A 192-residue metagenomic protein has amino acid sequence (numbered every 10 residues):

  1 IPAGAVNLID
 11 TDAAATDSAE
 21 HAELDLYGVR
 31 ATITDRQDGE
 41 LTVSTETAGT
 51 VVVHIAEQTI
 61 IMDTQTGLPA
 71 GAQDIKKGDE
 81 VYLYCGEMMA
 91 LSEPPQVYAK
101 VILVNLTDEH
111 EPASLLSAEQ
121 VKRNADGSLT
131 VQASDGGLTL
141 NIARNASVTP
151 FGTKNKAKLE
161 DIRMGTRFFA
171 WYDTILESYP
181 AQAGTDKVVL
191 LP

Functional and structural regions predicted by a protein language model:
I1-V51, T64-N141, F151-P192: Short, flexible, surface-exposed loop segments at domain boundaries
A31, Q58-I60, N145-S147: Small-residue (G/S/T/A) turn/hinge positions that recur once per unit in extracellular repeat modules
T50-V51, I55-Q58: Extreme N-terminal leader/targeting regions
